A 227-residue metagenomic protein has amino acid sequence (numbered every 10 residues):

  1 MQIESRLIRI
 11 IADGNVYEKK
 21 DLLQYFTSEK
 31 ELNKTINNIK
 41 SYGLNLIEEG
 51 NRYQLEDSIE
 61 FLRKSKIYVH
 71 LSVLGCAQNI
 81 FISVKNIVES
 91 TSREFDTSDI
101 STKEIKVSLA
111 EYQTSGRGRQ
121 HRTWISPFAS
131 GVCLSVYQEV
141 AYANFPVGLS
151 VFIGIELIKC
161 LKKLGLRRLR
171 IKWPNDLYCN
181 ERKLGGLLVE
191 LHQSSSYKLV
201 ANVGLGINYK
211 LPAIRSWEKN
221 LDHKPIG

Functional and structural regions predicted by a protein language model:
Q2-I155, K162: N-terminal lobe of the biotin/lipoate ligase/transferase fold
I125-P225: Nucleotide and nucleotide-moiety/phosphate-recognizing core
